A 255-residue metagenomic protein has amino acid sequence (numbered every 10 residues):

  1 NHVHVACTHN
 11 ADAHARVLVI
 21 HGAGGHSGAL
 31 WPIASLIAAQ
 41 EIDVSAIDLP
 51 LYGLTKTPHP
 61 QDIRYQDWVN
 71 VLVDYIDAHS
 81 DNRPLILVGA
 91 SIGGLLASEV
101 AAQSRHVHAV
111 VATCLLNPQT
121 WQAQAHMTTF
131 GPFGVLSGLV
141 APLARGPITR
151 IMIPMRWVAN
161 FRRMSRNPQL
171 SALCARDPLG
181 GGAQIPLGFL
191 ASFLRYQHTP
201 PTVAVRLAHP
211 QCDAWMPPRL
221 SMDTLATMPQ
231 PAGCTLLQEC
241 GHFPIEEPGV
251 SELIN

Functional and structural regions predicted by a protein language model:
G22-G25, S91: Active-site glycine-rich loops that stabilize anionic/oxyanionic intermediates across multiple enzyme folds
G24-P32, V44: Serine-hydrolase catalytic-loop signature spanning alpha/beta hydrolases and amidase-signature enzymes
A34-T57: Conserved alpha/beta-hydrolase
D67-L85: Conserved acidic catalytic loop of the alpha/beta-hydrolase fold
L95-L179: Alpha/beta-hydrolase-fold enzymes
P201, L207-H209, D213: Short beta-strand/loop motif that positions the catalytic acidic residue of the alpha/beta-hydrolase fold
A214-L220: Conserved alpha/beta-hydrolase "acid-adjacent" motif
L237-S251: Catalytic histidine-centered segment of alpha/beta-hydrolase-like enzymes
